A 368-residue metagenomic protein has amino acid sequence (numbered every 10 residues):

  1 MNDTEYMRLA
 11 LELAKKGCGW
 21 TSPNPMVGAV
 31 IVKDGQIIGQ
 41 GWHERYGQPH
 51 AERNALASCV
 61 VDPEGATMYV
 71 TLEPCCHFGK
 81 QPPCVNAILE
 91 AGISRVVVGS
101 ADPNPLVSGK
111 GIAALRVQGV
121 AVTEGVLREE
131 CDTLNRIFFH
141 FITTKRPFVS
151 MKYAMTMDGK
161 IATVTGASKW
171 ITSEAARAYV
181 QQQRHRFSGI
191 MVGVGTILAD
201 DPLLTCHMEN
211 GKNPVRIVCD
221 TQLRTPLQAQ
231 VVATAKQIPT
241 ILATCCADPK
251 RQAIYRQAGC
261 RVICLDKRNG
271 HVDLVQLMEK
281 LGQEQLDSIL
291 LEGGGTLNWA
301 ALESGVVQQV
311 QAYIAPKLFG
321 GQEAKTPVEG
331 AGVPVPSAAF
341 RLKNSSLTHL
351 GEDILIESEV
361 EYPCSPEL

Functional and structural regions predicted by a protein language model:
N2-R8, L13-G17, S22-N24, P63 (+3 more regions): Enzymes that bind and transform nitrogen-containing heteroaromatic metabolites
M7-K15, H43, Y69-T71, I88-I93 (+3 more regions): Short, mixed-charge, low-aromatic patches
R8, E12-K15, G39, H50-R53 (+4 more regions): A broad detector of short, well-ordered amphipathic alpha-helices that serve as recognition/interaction surfaces
G19-P23, Q48, I112, V126-A154: Proteins enriched for Cys/Gly/acidic motifs involved in redox and nucleic-acid/cofactor modification
G28: Helix-turn-helix
I31-E130, V215, I241, C246 (+1 more regions): Zn2+-dependent cytidine deaminase-like catalytic core
K33, T143-T144, E359-E361: Active-site beta-strand termini and strand-to-loop segments that position acidic
C59, R116, I142-T144, Q309 (+1 more regions): Short alpha-helix boundary/capping motifs
